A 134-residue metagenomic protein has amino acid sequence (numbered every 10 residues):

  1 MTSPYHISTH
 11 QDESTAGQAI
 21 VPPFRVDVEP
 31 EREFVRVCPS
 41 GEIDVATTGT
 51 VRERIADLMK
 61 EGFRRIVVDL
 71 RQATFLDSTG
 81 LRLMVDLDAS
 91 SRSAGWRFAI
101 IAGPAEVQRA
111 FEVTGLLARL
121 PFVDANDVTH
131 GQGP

Functional and structural regions predicted by a protein language model:
M1-T74, V85-P134: STAS-like cytosolic regulatory interaction modules
